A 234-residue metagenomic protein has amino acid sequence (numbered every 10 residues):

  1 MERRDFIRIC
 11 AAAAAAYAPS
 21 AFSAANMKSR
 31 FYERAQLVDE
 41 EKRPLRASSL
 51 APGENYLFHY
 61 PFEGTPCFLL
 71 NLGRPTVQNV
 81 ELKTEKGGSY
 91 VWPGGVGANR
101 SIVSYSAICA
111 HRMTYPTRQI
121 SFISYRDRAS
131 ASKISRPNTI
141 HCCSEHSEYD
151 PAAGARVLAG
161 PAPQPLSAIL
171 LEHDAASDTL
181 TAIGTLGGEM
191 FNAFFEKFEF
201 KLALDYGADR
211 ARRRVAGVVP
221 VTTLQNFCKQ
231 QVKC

Functional and structural regions predicted by a protein language model:
M1-A14: N-terminal secretory signal peptides and thylakoid transit peptides that target proteins across membranes
R4, A107, I140: Short alpha-helical basic/polar micro-motif
A18-S20: N-terminal signal peptide c-region/cleavage motif recognized by signal peptidases
S23-A129, H173-C234: N-terminal pre-ligand scaffold of iron-sulfur
T65, R100-S101, Y105, R136-N138 (+2 more regions): Residues that flank catalytic or metal-binding motifs in active/ligand-binding sites
T114, C142-A153: Short Cys/His-centered divalent metal-binding micro-motifs
I120-F122, R128-N138, D150-I183: Polybasic, low-complexity binding patches
